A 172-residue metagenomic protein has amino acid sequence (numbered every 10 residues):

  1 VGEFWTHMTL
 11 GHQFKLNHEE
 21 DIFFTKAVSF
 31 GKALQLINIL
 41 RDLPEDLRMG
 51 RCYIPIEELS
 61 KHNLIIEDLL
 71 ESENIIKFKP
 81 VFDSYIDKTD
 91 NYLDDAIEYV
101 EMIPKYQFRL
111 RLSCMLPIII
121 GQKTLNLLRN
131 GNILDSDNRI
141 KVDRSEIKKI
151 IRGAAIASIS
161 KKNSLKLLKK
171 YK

Functional and structural regions predicted by a protein language model:
G2-A33, L40, P44-K172: Catalytic cores of Mg2+-dependent Asp-rich isoprenoid enzymes
